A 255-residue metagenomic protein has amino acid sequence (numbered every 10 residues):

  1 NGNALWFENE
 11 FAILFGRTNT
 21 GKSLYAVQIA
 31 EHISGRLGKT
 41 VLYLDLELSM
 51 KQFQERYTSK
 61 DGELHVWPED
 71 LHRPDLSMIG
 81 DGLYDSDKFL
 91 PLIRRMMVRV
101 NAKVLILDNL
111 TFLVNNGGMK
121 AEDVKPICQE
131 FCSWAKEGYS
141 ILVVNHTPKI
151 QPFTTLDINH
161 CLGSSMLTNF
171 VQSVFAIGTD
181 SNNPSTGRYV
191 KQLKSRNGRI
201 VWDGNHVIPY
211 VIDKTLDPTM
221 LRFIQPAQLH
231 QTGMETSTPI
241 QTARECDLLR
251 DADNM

Functional and structural regions predicted by a protein language model:
N1-L5: Pre-Walker A adenine-sensing motif
W6, G35-L37, R95-V100, S133-E137 (+1 more regions): Conserved catalytic network of the ASCE P-loop NTPase/AAA+ motor domain
W6, T18, K22, Q241: Residue-level marker of regulatory loop/turn positions in helix-turn-helix DNA-binding domains and in histidine
F7-A12: Pre-Walker A (Motif I) flank of P-loop NTPase domains
I13-F15, N19, L24, V104 (+1 more regions): Phosphate-binding/switch region of NTP-binding enzymes
R17, L37-Q129, I212-T215, Q225-H230: Conserved inter-motif catalytic segment of the P-loop NTP-binding fold
Y25, I29: Hydrophobic positions on the alpha1 helix immediately C-terminal to the Walker A/P-loop
N197-M255: Conserved alpha/beta core segments of nucleic-acid transaction machinery
